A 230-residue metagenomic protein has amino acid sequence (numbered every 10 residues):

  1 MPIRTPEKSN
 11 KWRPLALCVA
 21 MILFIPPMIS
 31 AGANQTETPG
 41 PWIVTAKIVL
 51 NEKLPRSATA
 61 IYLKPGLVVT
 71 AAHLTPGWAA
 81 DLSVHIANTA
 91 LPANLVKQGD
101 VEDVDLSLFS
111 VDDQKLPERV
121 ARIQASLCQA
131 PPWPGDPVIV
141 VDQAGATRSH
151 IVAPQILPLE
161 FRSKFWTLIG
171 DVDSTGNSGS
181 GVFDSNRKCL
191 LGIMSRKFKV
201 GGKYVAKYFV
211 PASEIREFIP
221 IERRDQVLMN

Functional and structural regions predicted by a protein language model:
R4-L17: Bacterial N-terminal signal peptides that target proteins for export
A16-P27: Bacterial N-terminal signal peptides
G32-E37, D81-L82, D113-R119, L190-N230: C-terminal cap/linker of serine protease catalytic domains
N34-Q35, E118-S178, M194-V205: Flexible, gly/ser-rich surface segments that form the specificity/activation loops bordering the active-site cleft
P39-K47, K164-T167: Short, hydrophobic/aromatic-rich segments at coil-to-beta transitions
I43-P65, A71, P92-N94, G179 (+1 more regions): A conserved glycine-rich beta-strand in the N-terminal activation segment of trypsin-fold
G66-H150, S163, R224-L228: Conserved active-site neighborhood of the chymotrypsin/trypsin-like protease fold
G181-F183: A short, hydrophobic, proline-anchored segment that marks a local hinge/packing element in signaling and regulatory
